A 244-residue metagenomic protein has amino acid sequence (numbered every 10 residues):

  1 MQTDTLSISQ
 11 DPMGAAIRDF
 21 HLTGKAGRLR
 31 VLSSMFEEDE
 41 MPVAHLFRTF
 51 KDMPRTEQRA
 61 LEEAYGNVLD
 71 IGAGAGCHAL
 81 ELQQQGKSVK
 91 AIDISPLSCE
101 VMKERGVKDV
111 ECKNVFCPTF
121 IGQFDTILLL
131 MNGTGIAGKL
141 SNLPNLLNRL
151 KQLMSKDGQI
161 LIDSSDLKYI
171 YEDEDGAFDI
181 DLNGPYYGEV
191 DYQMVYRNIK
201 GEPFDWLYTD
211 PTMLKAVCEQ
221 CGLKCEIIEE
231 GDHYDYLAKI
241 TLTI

Functional and structural regions predicted by a protein language model:
M1-R30: N-terminal auxiliary segments of SAM/dcSAM-dependent transferases
S7, A15-F20, S155-K215: SAM-dependent methyltransferase
A44-N67: Conserved alpha-helix/loop element of class I SAM-dependent methyltransferases that forms part of the SAM/SAH-binding
A75: Conserved SAM/SAH-binding loop
S95-P96: Conserved SAM/SAH-binding beta-strand->alpha-helix loop
G106-C117: Conserved SAM-binding strand-loop segment of SAM-dependent methyltransferases
F124-P144: A short SAM/SAH-binding and catalytic strip from SAM-dependent methyltransferases
L143-K156: A short glycine-rich, Lys/Arg-flanked "PGG" loop and its adjoining helix->strand segment in the class I
